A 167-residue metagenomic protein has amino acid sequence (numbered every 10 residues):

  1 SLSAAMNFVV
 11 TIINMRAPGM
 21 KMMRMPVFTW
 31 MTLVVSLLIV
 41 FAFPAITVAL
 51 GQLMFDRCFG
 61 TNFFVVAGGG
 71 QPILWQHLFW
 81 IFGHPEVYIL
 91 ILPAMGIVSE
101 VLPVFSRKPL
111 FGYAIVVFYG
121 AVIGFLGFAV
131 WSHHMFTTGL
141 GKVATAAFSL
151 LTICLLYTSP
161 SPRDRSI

Functional and structural regions predicted by a protein language model:
S1-I13, I89-V104: Transmembrane alpha-helical segments in integral membrane proteins
S1-T11, L38-D56: Transmembrane-helix bundle segments that line or gate the permeation/cavity pathway in multi-pass membrane proteins
I13-L38, F105-A121, G141-S149: Membrane-interfacial loop-to-helix junctions in multi-pass inner-membrane proteins
A17, P26-F41, T47, R57-F64 (+1 more regions): Hydrophobic, small-residue-rich alpha-helical packing segments that form membrane-like cores
L50-F82, F105-P109, W131-L150: Membrane-interface interhelical loops and short amphipathic "cap" helices that link adjacent transmembrane segments
T152-L156: C-terminal substrate/ligand-recognition segments
Y157-P162: Conserved small/polar residues in nucleotide/adenosyl-binding loops
